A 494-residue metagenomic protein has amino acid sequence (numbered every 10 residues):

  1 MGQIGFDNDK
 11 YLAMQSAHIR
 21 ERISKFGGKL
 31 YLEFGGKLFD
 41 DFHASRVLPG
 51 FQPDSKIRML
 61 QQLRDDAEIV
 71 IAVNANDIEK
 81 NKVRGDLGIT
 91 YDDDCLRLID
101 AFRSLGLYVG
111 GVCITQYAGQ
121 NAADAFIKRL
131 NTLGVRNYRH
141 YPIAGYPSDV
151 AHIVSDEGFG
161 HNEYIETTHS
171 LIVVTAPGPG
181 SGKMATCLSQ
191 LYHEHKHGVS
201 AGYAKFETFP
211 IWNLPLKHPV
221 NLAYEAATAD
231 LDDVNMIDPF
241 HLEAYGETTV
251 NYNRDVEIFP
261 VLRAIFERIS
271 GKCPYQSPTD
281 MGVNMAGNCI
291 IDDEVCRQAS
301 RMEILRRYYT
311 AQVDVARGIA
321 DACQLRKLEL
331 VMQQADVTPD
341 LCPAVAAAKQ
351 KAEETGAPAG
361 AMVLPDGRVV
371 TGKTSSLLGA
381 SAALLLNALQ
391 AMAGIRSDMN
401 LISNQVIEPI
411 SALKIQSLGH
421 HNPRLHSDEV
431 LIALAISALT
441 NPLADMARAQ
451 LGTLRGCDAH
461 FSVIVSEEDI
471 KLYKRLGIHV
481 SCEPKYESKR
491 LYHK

Functional and structural regions predicted by a protein language model:
M1-V173, Q190-K351, A357, L364-D366 (+2 more regions): Flexible phosphate-sensing "switch/lid" loops adjacent to ATP/NTP-binding sites across phosphate-transfer
G178-P179: The conserved Walker
T186: Hydrophobic positions on the alpha1 helix immediately C-terminal to the Walker A/P-loop
K373-T374: Short clusters of small/polar residues that mark proteolytic maturation junctions
L377-A393: A short, polar/charged loop-to-alpha-helix boundary motif
A391-P423: Short HxH-centered metal-ligating active-site micro-motif
